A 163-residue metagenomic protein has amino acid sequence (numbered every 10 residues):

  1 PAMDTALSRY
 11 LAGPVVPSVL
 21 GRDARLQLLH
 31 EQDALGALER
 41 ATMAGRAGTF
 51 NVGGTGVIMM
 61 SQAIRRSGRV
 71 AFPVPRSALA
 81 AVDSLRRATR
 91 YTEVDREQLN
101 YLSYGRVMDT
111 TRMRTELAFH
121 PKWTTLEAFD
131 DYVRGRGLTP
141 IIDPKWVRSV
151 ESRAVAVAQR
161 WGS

Functional and structural regions predicted by a protein language model:
P1-Q27, E31: NAD(P)-dependent short-chain dehydrogenase/reductase
A2-T5, L126-I141: C-terminal/domain-terminus segments
G21-D23, R96-Y101: A recurrent flexible, glycine/aromatic-enriched loop bordering the glycosyltransferase active site that acts as
R22-L35, T49, M60, V107 (+1 more regions): Conserved loop-to-helix N-cap of the C-terminal "lid" that shapes the substrate pocket in Rossmann-like
A34-E97, T110, F129-D130, T139-R153 (+1 more regions): Mid/C-terminal beta-alpha module of Rossmann-like enzyme folds, strongest in SDR-family dehydrogenases/epimerases
